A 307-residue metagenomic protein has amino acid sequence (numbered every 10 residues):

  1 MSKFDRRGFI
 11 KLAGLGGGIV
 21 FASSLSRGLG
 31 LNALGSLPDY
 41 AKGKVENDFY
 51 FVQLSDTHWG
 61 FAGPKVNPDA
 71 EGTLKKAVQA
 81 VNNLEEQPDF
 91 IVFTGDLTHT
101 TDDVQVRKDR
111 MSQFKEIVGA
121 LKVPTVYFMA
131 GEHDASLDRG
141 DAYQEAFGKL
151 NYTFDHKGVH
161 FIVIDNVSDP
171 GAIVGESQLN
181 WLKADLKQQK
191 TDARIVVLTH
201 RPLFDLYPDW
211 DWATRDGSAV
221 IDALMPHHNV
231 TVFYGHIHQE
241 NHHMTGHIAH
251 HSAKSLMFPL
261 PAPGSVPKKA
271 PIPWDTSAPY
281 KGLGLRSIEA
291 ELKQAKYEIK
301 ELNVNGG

Functional and structural regions predicted by a protein language model:
M1-V20: N-terminal secretory signal peptides and thylakoid transit peptides that target proteins across membranes
L25-S55, W59-P64: C-terminal segment of N-terminal export signals and the immediately downstream linker at the start of the mature
L34-G43, D103-R194, W212-T231, H243-E298: Extended active-site neighborhood of metal-dependent phosphoesterases/phosphodiesterases
L54-S55, I91-G95, V126-G131, V197-T199 (+2 more regions): Active-site neighborhood of phospho(di)ester-bond hydrolases with catalytic His/Asp-centered motifs
T57-G60, L97-T100, E132-S136, V167-P170 (+3 more regions): Solvent-exposed loop/turn segments at secondary-structure junctions within structured extracellular/periplasmic domains
V78-V81: N-terminal carbohydrate-binding/catalytic regions of secreted carbohydrate-active enzymes
K190-L206: Short acidic, glycine-rich surface-loop motifs adjacent to enzyme active sites
